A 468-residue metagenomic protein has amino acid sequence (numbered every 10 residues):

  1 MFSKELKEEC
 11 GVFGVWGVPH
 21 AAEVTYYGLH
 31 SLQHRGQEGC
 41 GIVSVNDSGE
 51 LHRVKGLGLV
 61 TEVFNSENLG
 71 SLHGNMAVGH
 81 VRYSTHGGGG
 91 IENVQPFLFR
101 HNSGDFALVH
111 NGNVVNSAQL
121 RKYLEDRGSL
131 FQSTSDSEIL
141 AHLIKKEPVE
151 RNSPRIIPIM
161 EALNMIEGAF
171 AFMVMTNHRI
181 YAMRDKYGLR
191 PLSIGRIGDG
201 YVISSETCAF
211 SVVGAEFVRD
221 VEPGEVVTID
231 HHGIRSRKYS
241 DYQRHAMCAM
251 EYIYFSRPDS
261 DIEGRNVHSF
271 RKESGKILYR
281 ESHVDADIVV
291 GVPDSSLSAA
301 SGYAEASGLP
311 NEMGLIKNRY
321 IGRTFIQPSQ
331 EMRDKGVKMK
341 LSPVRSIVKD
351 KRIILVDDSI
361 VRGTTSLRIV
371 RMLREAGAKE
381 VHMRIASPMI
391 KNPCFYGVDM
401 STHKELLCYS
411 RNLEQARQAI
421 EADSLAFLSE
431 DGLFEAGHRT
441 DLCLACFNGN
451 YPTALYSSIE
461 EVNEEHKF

Functional and structural regions predicted by a protein language model:
M1-P223, T228-A286, V292, E380: Conserved short alpha-helical segments that host acidic/polar catalytic motifs at enzyme active sites
H20-A22, T85-H86, N116, Y181 (+8 more regions): Flexible loop/turn segments at secondary-structure boundaries
F64, S133, E138-A141, N311-G322 (+1 more regions): A conserved beta-strand->alpha-helix junction
V109, M175, M183-R184, G195 (+12 more regions): Generic beta-strand/beta-sheet core signal
S129, E150, H283-D287, E305-E312 (+2 more regions): Secondary-structure transition/capping motifs at alpha-helix termini and the adjoining loop/turn into the next element
E161, C208-A209, E216-F217, V221-E225 (+4 more regions): Phosphate/diphosphate-binding loops
L163, H178-R179, G214-D220, R371-F468: PRPP-dependent phosphoribosyltransferase catalytic core
G308-I354, T364, K391-V398: Short, glycine/charge-rich flexible loops or terminal/linker lids adjacent to PRPP-binding catalytic cores
